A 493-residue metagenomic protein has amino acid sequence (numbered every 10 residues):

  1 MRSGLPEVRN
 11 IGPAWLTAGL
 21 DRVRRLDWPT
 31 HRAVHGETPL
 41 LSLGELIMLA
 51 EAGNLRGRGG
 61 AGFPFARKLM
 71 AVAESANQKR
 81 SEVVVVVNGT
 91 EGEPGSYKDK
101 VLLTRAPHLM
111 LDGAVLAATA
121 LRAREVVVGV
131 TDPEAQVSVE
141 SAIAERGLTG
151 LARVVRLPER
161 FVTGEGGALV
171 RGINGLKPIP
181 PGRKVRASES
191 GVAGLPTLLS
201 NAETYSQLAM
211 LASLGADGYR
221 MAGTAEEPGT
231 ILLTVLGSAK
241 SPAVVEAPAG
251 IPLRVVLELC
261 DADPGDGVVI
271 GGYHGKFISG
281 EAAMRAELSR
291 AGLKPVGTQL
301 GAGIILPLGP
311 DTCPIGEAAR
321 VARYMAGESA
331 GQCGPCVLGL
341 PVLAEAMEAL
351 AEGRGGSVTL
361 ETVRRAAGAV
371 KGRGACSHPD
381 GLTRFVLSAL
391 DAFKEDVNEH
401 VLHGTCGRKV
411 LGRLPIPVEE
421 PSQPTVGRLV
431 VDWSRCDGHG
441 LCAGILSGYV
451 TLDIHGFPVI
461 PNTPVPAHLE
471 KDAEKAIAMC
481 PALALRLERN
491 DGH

Functional and structural regions predicted by a protein language model:
M1-I47: Cofactor-/ligand-binding subdomain signature composed of acidic, glycine-rich, tryptophan-containing flexible loops
R25-R32, V87-D99, E189-S190, T234-A239: Gly-rich Lys/Arg/Thr-decorated short loops/hinges at beta-loop-alpha junctions or inter-strand turns that position
G36-I47, S81-V83, G89, D99-L103 (+5 more regions): Ferredoxin-type iron-sulfur electron-transfer modules in oxidoreductases and energy-metabolism complexes
E51-V72, R160-R171, A326-L338, G372-V386: Conserved phosphate/anionic-ligand binding catalytic regions in large, soluble enzymes, centered on
A106-A120: Histidine-anchored nucleotide/phosphate-binding helix
D132-A249, C260-A262: Hydrophobic alpha-helical positions that pack around
G229-S241, I416-H455, T463, D472 (+1 more regions): C-terminal accessory/binding modules appended to enzymatic or scaffolding proteins
P335-P341, G381, D437, L441-F457 (+1 more regions): Iron-sulfur cluster-binding cysteine motifs and their immediate structural context in ferredoxin-like electron-transfer
